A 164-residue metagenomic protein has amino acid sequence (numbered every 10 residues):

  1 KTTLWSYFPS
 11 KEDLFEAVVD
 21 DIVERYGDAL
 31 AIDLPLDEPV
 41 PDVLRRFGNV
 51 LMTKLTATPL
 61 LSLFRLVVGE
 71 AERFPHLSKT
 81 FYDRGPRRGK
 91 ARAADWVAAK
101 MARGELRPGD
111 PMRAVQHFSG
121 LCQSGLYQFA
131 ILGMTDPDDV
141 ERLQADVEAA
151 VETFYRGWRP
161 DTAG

Functional and structural regions predicted by a protein language model:
K1-D13, A17: Helix-turn-helix
E12-E16, D42, S62, H76-K79: Residue-level preference for short helical/loop micro-motifs built around acidic side chains
E16, D20, E24, N49 (+7 more regions): Generic alpha-helical structural context detector
E16-F47, T53-L55, P59, R92-A93 (+1 more regions): Amphipathic alpha-helical linker/stalk segments
I22, Y26, L55-P59, A71 (+5 more regions): A general structural signal marking secondary-structure boundaries and capping sites
D42, R46, V50, R87 (+4 more regions): C-terminal peripheral helix-coil segments that are non-catalytic and often amphipathic
T53-D95, P137-V140: Short secondary-structure transition hinges
R107, P111-V115: Membrane-interface starts of transmembrane alpha-helices
